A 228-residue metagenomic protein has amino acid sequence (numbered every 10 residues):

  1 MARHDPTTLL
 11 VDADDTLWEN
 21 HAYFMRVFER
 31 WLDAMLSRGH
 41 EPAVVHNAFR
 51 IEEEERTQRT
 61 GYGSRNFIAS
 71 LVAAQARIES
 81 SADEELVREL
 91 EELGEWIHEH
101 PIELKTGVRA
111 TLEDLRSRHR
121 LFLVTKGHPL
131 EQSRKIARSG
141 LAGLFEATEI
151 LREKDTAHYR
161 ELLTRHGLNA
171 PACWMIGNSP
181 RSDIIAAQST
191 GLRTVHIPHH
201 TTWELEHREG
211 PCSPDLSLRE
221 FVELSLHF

Functional and structural regions predicted by a protein language model:
M1-T7, R109, E113, R120 (+1 more regions): Asp-based, Mg2+/Mn2+-dependent phosphohydrolase catalytic module
A2-N47: Active-site neighborhood of HAD-like aspartate-dependent phosphohydrolases
L36-I51, S80-L90, L144-A147: Short, surface-exposed acidic
R50-I97: A metal-dependent, Asp-based hydrolase signature
T125: Conserved phosphate-coupling serine/threonine residues in phosphotransfer and NTP-handling enzymes
